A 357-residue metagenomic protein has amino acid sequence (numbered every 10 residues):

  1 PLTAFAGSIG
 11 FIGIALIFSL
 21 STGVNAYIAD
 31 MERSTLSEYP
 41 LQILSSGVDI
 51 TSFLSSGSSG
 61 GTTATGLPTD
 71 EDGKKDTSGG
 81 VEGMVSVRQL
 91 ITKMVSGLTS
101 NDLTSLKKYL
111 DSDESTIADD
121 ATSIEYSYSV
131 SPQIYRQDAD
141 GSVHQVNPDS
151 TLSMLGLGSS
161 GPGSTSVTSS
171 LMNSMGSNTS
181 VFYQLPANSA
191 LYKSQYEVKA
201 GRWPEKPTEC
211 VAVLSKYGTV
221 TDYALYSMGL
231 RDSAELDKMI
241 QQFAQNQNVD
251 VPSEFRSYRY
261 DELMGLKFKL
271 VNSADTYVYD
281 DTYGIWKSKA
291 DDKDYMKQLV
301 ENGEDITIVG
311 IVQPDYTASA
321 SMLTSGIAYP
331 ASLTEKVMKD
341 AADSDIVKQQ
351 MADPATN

Functional and structural regions predicted by a protein language model:
P1, I14, S194: Mobile, glycine-rich extracellular loop/lid and propeptide segments that shape or gate substrate/ligand access
P1-F11: N-terminal Sec/SRP start-transfer signal
I12-Q42, S46, I50: Alpha-helical transmembrane segments
R33, S45, D49-N357: Basic-flanked hydrophobic alpha-helices used for secretion and membrane insertion
